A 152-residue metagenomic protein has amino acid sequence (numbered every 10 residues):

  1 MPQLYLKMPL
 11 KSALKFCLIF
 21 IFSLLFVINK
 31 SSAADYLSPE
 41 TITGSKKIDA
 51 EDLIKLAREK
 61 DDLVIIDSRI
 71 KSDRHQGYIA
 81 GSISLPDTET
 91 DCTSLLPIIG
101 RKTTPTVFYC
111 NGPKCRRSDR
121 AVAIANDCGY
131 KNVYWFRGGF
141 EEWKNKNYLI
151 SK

Functional and structural regions predicted by a protein language model:
P2-V64, K71-D73: Flexible, polar/low-complexity N-terminal or interdomain linker segments that lie immediately upstream of folded
D49, P86, R137: Short loop/edge segments at beta-strand edges and connector loops that shape dinucleotide/nucleotide cofactor-binding
R58-S94: N-terminal, post-signal-peptide region of Sec/Tat-exported proteins
Q76-Y78, D119-A121, K146: Short, solvent-exposed loop/turn and secondary-structure capping segments
S94-W143: Catalytic cysteine-centered active loop of the rhodanese-like fold, especially the PTP/DSP P-loop
Y148-K152: Active-site neighborhoods of enzymes that stabilize oxyanions during catalysis
